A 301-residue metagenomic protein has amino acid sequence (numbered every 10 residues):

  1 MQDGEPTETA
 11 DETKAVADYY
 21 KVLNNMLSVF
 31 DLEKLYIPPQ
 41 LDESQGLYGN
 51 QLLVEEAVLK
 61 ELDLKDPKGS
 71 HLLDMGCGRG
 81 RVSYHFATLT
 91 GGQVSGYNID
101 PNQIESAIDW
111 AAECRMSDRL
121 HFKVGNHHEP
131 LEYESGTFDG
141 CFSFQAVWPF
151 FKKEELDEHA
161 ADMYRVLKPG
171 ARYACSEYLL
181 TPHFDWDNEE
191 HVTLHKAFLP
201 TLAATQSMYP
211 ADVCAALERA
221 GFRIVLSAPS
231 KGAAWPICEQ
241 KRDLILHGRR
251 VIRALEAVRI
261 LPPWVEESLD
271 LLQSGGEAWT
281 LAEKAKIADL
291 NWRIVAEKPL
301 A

Functional and structural regions predicted by a protein language model:
M1-V29: N-terminal auxiliary segments of SAM/dcSAM-dependent transferases
Y48-K68: Conserved alpha-helix/loop element of class I SAM-dependent methyltransferases that forms part of the SAM/SAH-binding
H71-L73, S83-E129: Class I SAM-dependent methyltransferase SAM/SAH-binding core
G76-G80: Class I SAM-dependent methyltransferase "Motif I" SAM/SAH-binding loop
L131-C141: A short acidic, Gly/Pro-enriched loop at the edge of an enzyme's catalytic core that lines a small-molecule cofactor
G140-E154: A short SAM/SAH-binding and catalytic strip from SAM-dependent methyltransferases
D157-R172: A short glycine-rich, Lys/Arg-flanked "PGG" loop and its adjoining helix->strand segment in the class I
L179, W186-N188, T193-L281, P299-L300: Substrate-binding/catalytic lobe of Class I Rossmann-like enzymes that use SAM or dcSAM, i.e., the mid-to-C-terminal
